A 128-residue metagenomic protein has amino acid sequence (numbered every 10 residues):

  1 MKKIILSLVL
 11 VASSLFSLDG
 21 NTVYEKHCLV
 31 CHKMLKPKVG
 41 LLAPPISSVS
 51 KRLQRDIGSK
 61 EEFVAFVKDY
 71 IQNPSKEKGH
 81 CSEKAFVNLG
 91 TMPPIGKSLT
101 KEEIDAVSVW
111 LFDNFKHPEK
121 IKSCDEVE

Functional and structural regions predicted by a protein language model:
I4-S13: Sec-dependent N-terminal signal peptides
A12-V23, K38, K51: Electrostatic cytochrome c docking/interface patches
Y24-L35, V107: The canonical Cys-X-X-Cys-His
H32, S82, S123-D125: Sequence contexts marking disulfide-bonded cysteines in secreted/extracellular proteins
K36-K68, P94-I95: Gly/Gly-Pro-rich "capping" loops immediately C-terminal to redox-active cysteine motifs in periplasmic/lumenal
L42-S50, Q72-E102, E119: Axial heme c-ligation environment in periplasmic c-type cytochrome domains
K60, V64-K68, Q72, K101-S108 (+1 more regions): An amphipathic alpha-helix signature
K116-E128: Short, low-complexity, Pro/Ser/Thr/Gly-rich segments in the mature regions of secreted, periplasmic
